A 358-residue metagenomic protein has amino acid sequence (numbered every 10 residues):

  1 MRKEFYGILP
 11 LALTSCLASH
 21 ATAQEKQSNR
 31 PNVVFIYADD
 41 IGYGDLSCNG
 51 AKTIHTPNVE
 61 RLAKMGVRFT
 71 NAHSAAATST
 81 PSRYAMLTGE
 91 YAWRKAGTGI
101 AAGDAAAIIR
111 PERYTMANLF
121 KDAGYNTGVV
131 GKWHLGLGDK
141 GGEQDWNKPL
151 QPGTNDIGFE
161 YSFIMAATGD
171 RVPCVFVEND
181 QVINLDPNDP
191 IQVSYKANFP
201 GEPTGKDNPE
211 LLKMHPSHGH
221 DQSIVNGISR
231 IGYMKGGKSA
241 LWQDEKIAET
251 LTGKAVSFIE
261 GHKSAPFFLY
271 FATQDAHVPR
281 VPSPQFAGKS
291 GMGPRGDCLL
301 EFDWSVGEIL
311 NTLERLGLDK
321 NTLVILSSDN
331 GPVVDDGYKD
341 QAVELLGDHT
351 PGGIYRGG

Functional and structural regions predicted by a protein language model:
R2-G358: Formylglycine-dependent sulfatase
